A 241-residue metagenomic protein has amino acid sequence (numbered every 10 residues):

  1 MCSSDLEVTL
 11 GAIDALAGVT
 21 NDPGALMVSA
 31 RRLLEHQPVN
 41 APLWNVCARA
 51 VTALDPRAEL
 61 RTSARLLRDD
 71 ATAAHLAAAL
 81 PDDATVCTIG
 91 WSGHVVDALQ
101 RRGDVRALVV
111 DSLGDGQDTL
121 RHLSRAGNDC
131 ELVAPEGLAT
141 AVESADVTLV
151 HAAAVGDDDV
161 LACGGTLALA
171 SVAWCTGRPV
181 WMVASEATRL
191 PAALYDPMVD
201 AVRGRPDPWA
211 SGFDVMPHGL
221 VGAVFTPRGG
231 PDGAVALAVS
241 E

Functional and structural regions predicted by a protein language model:
M1-R61: Long amphipathic alpha-helical segments
S4-M27, R31, P81, P208-G212 (+3 more regions): N-terminal targeting/anchoring "stem" of glycan-biosynthesis enzymes
A64-D82, W91-V95: A short, well-structured juxtamembrane/interface segment
D83-A84, V105: Nucleotide donor/acceptor-binding cores
S92-G103, A168-S171: Histidine-anchored nucleotide/phosphate-binding helix
G103-D111: Active-site core of metal-dependent hydrolases
V110-E241: Conserved phosphate- and dinucleotide-binding cores of soluble alpha/beta proteins, encompassing both enzyme active
